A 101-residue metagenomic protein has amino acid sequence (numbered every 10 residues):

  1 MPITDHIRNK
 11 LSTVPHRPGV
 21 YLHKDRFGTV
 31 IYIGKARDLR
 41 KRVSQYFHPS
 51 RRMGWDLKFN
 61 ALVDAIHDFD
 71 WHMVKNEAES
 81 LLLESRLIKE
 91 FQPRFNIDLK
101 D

Functional and structural regions predicted by a protein language model:
M1-D101: Acidic, glycine-enriched active-site microenvironments
